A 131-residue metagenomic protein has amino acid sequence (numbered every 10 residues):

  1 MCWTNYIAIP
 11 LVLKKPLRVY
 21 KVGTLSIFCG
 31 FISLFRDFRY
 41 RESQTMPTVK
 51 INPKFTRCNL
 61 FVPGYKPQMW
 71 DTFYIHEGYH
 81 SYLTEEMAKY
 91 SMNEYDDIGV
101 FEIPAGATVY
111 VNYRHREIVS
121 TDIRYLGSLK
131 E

Functional and structural regions predicted by a protein language model:
M1-Y79, L83-E131: Conserved NAD+-utilizing ADP-ribose enzyme module
